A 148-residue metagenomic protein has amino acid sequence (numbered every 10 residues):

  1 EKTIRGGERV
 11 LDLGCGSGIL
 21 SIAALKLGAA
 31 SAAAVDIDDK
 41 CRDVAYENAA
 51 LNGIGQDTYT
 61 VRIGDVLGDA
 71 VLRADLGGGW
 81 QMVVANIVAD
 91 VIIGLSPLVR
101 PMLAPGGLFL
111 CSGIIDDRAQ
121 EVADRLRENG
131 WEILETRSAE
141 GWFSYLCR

Functional and structural regions predicted by a protein language model:
E1-V66: Conserved SAM/SAH cofactor-binding pocket of Class I
I37-L146: S-adenosylmethionine
